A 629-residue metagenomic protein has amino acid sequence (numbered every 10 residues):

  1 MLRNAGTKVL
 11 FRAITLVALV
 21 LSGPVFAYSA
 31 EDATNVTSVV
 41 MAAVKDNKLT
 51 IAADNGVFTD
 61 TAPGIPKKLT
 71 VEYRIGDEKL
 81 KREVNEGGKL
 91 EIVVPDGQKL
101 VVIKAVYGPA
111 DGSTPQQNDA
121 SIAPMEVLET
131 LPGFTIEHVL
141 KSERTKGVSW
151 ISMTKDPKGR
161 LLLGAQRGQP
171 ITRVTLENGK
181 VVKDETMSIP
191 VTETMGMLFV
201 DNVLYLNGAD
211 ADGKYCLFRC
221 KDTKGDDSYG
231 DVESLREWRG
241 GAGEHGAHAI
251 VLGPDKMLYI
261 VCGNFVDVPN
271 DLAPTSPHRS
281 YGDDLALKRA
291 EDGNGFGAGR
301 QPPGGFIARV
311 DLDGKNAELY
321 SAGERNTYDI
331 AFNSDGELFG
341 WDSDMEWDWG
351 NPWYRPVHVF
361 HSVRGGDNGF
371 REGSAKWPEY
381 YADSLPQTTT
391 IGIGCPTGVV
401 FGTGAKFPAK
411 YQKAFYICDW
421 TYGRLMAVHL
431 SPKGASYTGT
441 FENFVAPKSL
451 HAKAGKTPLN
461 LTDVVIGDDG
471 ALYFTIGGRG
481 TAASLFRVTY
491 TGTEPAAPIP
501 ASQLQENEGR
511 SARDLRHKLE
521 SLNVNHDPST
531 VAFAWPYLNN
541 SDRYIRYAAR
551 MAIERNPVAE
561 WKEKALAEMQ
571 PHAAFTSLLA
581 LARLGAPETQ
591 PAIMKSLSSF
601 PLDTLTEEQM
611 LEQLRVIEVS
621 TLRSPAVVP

Functional and structural regions predicted by a protein language model:
M1-V9: N-terminal secretory signal peptides that target proteins for export/translocation
R12-P24: Bacterial N-terminal signal peptides
P24-S113: Extracellular, modular beta-sheet/disulfide-rich ectodomains of secreted and cell-surface proteins
A62-L80, F134-R144, R543-R555: Hydrophobic/aromatic-rich, well-ordered segments within soluble, folded domains that form packed cores
I75-N85, E143-S152, G336, F407 (+1 more regions): Short amphipathic alpha-helical segments with coiled-coil-like heptad repeat character
T114-S521: Beta-propeller domains with acidic blade repeats across secreted/periplasmic ectodomains and cytosolic WD/CNH propellers
G477, Y490-P629: Long, ordered, helix-rich scaffold segments
